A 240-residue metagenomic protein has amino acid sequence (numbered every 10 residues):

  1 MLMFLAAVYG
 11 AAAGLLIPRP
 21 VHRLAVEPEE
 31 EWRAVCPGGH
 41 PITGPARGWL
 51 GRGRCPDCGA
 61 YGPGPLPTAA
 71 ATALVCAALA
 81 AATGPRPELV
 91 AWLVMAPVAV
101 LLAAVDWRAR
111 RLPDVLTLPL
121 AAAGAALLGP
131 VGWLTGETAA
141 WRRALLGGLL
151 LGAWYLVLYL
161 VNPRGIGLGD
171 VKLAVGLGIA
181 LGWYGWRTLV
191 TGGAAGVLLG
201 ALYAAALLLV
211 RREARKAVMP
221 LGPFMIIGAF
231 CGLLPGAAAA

Functional and structural regions predicted by a protein language model:
M1-A240: A membrane-topology feature that recognizes alpha-helical transmembrane segments and their immediate juxtamembrane
